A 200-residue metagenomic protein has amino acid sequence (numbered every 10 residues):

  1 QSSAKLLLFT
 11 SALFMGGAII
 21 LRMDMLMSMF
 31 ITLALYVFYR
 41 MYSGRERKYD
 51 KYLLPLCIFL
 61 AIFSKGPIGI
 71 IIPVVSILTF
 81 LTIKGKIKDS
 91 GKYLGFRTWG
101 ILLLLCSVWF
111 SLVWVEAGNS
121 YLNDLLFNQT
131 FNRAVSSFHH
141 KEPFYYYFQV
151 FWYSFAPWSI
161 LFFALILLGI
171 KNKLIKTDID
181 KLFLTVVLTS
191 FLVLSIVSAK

Functional and structural regions predicted by a protein language model:
Q1-T10: Transmembrane-helix signature of polytopic, membrane-embedded enzymes that assemble or transfer cell-envelope glycans
L7, F14, F30-L33, V108 (+1 more regions): Transmembrane-helix signature of multi-pass solute transporters
L13, I19-M27: Short acidic/glycine- and proline-prone juxtamembrane loop motifs at membrane-interface regions of multi-pass membrane
I20, A61-I62: Helix-capping/transition residues at the boundaries of transmembrane alpha-helices and the short helical linkers
M25-Y36, K51-L54, P73, I77 (+1 more regions): Alpha-helical transmembrane segments of multi-pass membrane proteins
F30-Y42, L60, T79, F162-I166: Transmembrane alpha-helical segments
A34-K51, N172: Membrane-interface transmembrane helices that cradle and orient dolichyl/undecaprenyl
C57, S64, G69-K200: Transmembrane-lumen/periplasm boundary regions of multi-pass, lipid-linked membrane glycan transferases
